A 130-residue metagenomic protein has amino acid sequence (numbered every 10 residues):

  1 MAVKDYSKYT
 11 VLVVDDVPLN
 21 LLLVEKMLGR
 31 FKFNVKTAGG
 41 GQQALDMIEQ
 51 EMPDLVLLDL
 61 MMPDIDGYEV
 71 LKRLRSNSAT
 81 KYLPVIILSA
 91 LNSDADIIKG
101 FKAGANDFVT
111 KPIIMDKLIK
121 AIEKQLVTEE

Functional and structural regions predicted by a protein language model:
P18-K36, Q125: Two-component/phosphorelay signaling modules centered on CheY-like receiver
L22, I113-E123: C-terminal output helix
T37-L55: Acidic, metal-coordinating helix/loop segments flanking the phosphotransfer/catalytic sites of two-component signaling
M62: Receiver (REC) domain active-site loop signature in two-component systems and cognate sites in sensor histidine kinases
K72, N92, V109-T110, I119: Residues at the ends of beta-strands that form strand-to-helix hinge/output surfaces
